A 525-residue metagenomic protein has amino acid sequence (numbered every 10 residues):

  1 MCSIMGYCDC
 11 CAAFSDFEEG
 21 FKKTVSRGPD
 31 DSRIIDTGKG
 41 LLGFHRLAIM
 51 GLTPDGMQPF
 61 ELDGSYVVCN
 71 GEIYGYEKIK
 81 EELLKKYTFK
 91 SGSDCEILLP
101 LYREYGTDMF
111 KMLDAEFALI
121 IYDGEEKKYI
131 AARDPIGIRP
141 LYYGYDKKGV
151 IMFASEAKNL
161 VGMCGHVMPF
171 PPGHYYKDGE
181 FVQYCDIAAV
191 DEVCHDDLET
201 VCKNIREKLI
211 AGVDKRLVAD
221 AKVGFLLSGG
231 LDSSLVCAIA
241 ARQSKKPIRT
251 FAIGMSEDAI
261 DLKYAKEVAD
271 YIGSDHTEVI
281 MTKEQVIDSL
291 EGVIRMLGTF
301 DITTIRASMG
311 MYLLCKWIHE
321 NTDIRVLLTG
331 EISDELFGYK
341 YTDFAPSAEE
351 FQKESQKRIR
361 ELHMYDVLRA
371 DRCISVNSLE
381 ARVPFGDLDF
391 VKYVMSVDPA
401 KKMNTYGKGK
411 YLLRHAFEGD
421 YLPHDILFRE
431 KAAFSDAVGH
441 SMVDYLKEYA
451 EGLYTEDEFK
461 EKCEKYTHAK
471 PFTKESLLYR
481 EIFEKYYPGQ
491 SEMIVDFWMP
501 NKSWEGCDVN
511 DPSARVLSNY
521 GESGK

Functional and structural regions predicted by a protein language model:
M1-V68, E72, L101-D196, K203-D214 (+4 more regions): N-terminal glutamine amidotransferase
C8-F14, K85, E104, E125-I130 (+5 more regions): ATP-dependent adenylate-handling active sites, centered on carboxylate activation for C-N bond formation
R27-I35, K90-C95, L141, T405-K410: A short, aromatic/hydrophobic, helix- or strand-capping loop or linear motif that either lines the entrance/gate
F44, S91, Q183-D186, A252 (+1 more regions): Structural signal for conserved beta-strand scaffold positions within catalytic alpha/beta enzyme cores
L83-G92, T107-M109, L160-V167, F300-I302 (+1 more regions): Short, polar/flexible loop-turn hinges at active-site or ligand-entry regions and domain interfaces
L98: Acidic-aromatic/histidine active-site loop/patch
Y184-C185, P423-A432: Conserved S-adenosyl-L-methionine
